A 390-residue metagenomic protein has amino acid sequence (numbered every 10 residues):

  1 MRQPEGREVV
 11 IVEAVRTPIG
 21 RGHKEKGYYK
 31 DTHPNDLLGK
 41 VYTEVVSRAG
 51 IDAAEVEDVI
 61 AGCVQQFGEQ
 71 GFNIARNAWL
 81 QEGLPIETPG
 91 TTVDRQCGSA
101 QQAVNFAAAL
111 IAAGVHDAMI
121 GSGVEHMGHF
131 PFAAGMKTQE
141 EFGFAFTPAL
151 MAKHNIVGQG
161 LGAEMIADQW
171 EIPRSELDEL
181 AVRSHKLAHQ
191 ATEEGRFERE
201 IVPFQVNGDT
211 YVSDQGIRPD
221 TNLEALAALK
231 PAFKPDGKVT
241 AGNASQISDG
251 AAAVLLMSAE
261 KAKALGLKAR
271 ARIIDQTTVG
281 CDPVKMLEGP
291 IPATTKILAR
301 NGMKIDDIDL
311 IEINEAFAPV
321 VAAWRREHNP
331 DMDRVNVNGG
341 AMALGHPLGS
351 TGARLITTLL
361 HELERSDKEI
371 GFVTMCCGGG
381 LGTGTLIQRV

Functional and structural regions predicted by a protein language model:
R2-T32, E224-E288, P292, A299 (+3 more regions): Condensing-enzyme catalytic core mediating Claisen C-C bond formation in acyl metabolism
V15-P18, K30-K40, R48, E176-A264 (+2 more regions): N-terminal extracellular/periplasmic Venus flytrap/periplasmic-binding protein-like
Y28-G143, I201-S213, V284, I305-E327: Conserved beta-ketoacyl condensing-enzyme motif
T32, C63-D117, K153-Q159, D220-Q246 (+3 more regions): Conserved catalytic cysteine-centered active-site region of acyl-thioester-dependent Claisen-condensing enzymes
P34-G50, I74-A78, A103-F106, G160-I166 (+4 more regions): Short, well-ordered amphipathic alpha-helical segments that serve as non-catalytic structural scaffolds within diverse
V93-E125, A167-F197, A253-E260, R326 (+2 more regions): Active-site-proximal alpha-helical scaffold in enzymes
E164, E200-V202, I274-A343: Active-site pocket-lining segment
